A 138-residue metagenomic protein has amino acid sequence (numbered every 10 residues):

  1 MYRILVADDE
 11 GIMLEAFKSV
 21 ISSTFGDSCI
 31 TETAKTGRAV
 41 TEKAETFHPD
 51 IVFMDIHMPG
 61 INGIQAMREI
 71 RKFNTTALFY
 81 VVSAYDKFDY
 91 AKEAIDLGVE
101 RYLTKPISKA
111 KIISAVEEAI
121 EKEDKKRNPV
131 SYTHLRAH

Functional and structural regions predicted by a protein language model:
M1-Y132: Alpha-helical/coil-rich non-catalytic "connector" segments in signaling and regulatory proteins
T133-H138: Conserved small/polar residues in nucleotide/adenosyl-binding loops
